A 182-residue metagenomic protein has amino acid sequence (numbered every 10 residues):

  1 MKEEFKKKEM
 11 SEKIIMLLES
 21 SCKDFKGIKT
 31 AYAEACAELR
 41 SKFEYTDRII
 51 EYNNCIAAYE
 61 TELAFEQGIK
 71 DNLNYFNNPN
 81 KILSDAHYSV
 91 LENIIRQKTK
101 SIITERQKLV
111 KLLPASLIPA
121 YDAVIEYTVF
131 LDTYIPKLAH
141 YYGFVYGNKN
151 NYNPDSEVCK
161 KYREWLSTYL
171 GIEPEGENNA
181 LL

Functional and structural regions predicted by a protein language model:
M1-E177: Intrinsic-disorder/low-complexity detector
L181-L182: Hydrophobic/aromatic hotspots within intrinsically disordered, low-complexity regions
